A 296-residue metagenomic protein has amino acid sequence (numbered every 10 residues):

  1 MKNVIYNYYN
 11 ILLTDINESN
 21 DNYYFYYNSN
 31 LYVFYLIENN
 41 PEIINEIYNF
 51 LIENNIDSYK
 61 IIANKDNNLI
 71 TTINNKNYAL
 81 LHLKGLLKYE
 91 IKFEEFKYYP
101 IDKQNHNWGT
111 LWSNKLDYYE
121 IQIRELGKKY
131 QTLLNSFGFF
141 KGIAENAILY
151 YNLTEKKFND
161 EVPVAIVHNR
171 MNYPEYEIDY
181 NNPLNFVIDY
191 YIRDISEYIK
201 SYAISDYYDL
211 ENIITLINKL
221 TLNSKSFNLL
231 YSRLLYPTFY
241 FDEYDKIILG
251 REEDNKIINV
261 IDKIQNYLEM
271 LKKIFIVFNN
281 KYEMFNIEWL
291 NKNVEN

Functional and structural regions predicted by a protein language model:
K2-S29, A63: ATP-binding glycine-rich phosphate-binding loop
I11-N17, H106-I166, T215, V277-N293: ATP-dependent phospho-/nucleotidyl transfer catalytic cores
D21, K65-L69, K156-K157: Short, solvent-exposed loop/turn elements at beta->coil junctions and helix N-caps that rim active or binding pockets
Y24, Y151-I195: Active-site acidic catalytic loop and adjacent metal/ATP-binding pocket of ATP-dependent phosphoryl transfer enzymes
Y27-Q104: ATP-binding pocket architecture of kinase catalytic cores
N75-E90, L116-G127, Y198, Y236-N259: A glycine-centered beta->alpha junction motif in the catalytic cores of kinase/phosphotransferase enzymes
Y191-S224, L234-Y267: Active-site activation/catalytic loop segments of kinase-like enzymes and analogous catalytic loops in related
D245-N296: Helical subdomain adjoining the active site within ATP-dependent kinase catalytic cores
